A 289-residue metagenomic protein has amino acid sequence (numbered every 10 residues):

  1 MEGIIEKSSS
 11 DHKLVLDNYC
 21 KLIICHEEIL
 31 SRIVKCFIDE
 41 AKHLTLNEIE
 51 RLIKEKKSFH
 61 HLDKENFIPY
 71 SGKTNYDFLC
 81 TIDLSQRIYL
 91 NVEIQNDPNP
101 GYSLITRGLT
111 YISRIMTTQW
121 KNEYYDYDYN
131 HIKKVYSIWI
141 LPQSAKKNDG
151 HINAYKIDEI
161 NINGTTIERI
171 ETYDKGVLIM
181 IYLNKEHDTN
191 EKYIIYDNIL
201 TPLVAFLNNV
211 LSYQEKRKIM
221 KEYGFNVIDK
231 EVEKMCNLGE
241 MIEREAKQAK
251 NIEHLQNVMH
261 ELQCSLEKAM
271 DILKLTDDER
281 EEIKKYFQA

Functional and structural regions predicted by a protein language model:
M1-V177, T189: Accessory alpha/beta interaction modules
E2-V15, L90-N96, T189-A289: Short, charged alpha-helical interaction segments and adjacent helix-coil junctions
N18-Y19, R32-C36, M180-L183, T201-N209: Short, hydrophobic/amphipathic alpha-helical patches that form generic packing surfaces within helical domains
T45-E48, N153, Y182, E240 (+1 more regions): Short, solvent-exposed coil/turn linker segments
H61, P69, F78, N153 (+8 more regions): Intrinsically disordered, low-complexity regions enriched in small/polar residues
T172, L178-E186, I219: Polybasic (Lys/Arg-rich)
